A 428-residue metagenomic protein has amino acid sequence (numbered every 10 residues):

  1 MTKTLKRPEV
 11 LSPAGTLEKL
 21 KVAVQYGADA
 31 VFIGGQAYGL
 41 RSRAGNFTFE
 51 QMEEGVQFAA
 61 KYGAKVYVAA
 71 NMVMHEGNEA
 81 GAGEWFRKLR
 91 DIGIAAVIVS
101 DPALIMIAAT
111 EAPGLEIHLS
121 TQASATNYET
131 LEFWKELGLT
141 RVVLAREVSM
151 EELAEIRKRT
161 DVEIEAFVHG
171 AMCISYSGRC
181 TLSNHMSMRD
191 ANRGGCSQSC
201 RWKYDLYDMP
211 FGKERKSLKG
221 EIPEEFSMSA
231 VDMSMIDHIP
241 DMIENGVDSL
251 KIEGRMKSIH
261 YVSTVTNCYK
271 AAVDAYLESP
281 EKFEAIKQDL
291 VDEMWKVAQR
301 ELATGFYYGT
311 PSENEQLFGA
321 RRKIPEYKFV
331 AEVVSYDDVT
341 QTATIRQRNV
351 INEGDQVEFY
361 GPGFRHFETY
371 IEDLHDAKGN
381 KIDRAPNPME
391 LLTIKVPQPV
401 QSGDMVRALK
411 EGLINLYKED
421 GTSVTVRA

Functional and structural regions predicted by a protein language model:
M1-Y26, A30-I33, A37, V56 (+7 more regions): Surface-exposed amphipathic alpha-helical tracts and adjacent flexible/coil segments at the periphery of soluble enzymes
R41-A60: Glycine-rich, positively charged N-terminal anion/phosphate-binding segment
A44-F49, G77-W85: Glycine-rich loop at the start of a catalytic domain that most often binds anionic cofactors/ligands
A80, G114-L115, L119-Y128: Gly/Gly-Pro- and Ser/Thr-rich, intrinsically disordered tail segments characteristic of DNA damage-repair and tolerance
A103-L104: Alpha-helix capping/helix-boundary segments
